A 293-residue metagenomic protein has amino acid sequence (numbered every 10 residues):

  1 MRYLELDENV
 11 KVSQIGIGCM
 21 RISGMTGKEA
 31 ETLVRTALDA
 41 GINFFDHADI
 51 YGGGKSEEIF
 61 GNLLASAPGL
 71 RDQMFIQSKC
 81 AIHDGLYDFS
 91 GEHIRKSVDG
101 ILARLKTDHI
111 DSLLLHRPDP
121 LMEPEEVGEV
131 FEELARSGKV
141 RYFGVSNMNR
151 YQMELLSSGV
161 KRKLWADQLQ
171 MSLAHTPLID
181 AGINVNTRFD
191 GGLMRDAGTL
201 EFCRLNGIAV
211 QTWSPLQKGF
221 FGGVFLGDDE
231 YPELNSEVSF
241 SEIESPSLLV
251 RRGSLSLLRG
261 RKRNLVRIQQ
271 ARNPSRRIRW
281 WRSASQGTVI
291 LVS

Functional and structural regions predicted by a protein language model:
M1-E8, E58-P68, S97-A103, M153-S158 (+1 more regions): Short amphipathic alpha-helices and their capping/turn segments at secondary-structure boundaries
M1-M74, R136, K218: N-terminal binding-site loop/beta-alpha segment at the start of enzyme catalytic domains that lines or forms
E5, V12-G16, N43-F44, Q73-K79 (+5 more regions): Structural preference for beta-strand elements that scaffold enzyme active sites
G18-K28, C80-E92, H116, L121: Active-site mouth loops of central-metabolism enzymes
M25-L38, F89-L105, Y151-L155: Short, acidic/polar
E29-A30, S56-I59, S90, E123-V127 (+2 more regions): Residues at alpha-helix caps and immediate loop-helix transition turns in enzyme cores, especially N- and C-cap
L102-E123: Active-site groove signature of glycoside hydrolases
P118, M122-S293: Beta/alpha (TIM)-barrel catalytic core signal, keyed to glycine-rich beta->alpha loops juxtaposed to Asp/Glu that bind
